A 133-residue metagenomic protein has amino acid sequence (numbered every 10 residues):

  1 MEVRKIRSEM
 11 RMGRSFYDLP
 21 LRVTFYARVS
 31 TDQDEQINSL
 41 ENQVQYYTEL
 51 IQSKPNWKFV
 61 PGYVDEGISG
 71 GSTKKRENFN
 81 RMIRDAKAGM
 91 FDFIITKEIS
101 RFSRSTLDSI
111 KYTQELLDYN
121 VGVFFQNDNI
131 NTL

Functional and structural regions predicted by a protein language model:
M1-L133: Short, structured surface patches at the beginning of a domain
